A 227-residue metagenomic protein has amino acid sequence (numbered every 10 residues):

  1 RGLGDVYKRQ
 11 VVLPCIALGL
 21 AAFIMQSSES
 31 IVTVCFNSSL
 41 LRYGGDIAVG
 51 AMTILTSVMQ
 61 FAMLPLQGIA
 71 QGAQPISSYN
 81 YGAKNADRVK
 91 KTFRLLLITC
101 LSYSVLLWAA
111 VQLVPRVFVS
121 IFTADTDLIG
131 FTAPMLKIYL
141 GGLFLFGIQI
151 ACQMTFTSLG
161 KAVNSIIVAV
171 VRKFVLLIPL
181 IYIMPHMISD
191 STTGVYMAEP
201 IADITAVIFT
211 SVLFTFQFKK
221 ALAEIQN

Functional and structural regions predicted by a protein language model:
R1-G19, S77-G142, M184-N227: Short alpha-helical transmembrane segments in multi-pass integral membrane proteins
K8-C35, L40, F61, P65 (+3 more regions): Hydrophobic faces of transmembrane alpha-helices in multi-pass small-molecule transporters and flippases across diverse
A22, Q26, V34, S38 (+6 more regions): Transmembrane alpha-helix boundary and packing residues in multipass membrane permease domains and related
A22-S30, V34, S38, Q67 (+4 more regions): Hydrophobic alpha-helical transmembrane segments in multi-pass membrane proteins
S30-S57, F61, Y79-N80, V117-T126 (+1 more regions): Helix-terminus/linker motif at the lipid-water interface of multi-pass membrane proteins
I47-A48, A162-V163, S191-T192: Membrane-helix interface segments
A51-A109, L113-P115, F146-V168: Small-residue-rich hydrophobic transmembrane alpha-helices
S57-V58, K137, V170-P179: Small-residue-enriched core segments of transmembrane alpha-helices in multipass membrane transport and channel
